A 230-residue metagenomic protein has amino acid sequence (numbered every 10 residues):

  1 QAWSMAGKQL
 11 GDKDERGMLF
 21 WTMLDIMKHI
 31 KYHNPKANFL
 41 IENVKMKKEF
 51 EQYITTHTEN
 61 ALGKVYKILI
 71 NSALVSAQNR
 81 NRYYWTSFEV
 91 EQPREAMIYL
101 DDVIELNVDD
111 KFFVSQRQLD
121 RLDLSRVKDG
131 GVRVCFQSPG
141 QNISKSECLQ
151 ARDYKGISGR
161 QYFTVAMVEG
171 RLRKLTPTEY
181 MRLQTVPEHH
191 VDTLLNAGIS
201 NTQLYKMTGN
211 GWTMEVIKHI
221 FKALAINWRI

Functional and structural regions predicted by a protein language model:
A2-R173: Class I S-adenosyl-L-methionine
W3-A6, L194-T202: Short glycine/proline-rich turn/loop motifs
W21, K48-Q52, T178-M181, N210-K218: A structural signal for well-ordered alpha-helical segments within the folded catalytic domains of diverse enzymes
I41, L175, T208-N210: Single, functionally critical "micro-switch" positions that shape active/binding sites and transmembrane helices
M46, Y205-K206: Glycine-rich loop motifs involved in handling phospho/adenylate chemistry
A61, H219-N227: C-terminal alpha-helix
V165-G198: FAD-binding beta-loop-beta segment adjacent to the flavin cofactor pocket
Q184-P187, N201-Y205, G211, K218 (+1 more regions): Catalytic phosphate/metal-binding cores of nucleic-acid and nucleotide-processing enzymes, i.e., regions that mediate
